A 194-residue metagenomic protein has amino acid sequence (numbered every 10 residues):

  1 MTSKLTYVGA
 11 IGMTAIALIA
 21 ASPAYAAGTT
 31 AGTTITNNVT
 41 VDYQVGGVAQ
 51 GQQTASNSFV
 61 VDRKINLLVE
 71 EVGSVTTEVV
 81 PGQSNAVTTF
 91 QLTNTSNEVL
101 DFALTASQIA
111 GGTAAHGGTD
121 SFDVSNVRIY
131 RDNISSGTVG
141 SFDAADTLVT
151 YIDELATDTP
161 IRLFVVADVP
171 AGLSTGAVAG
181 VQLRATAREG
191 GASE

Functional and structural regions predicted by a protein language model:
T2-S3, Y7, A20-E194: Exported/extracytosolic protein signature
A10-A20: Bacterial N-terminal signal peptides
